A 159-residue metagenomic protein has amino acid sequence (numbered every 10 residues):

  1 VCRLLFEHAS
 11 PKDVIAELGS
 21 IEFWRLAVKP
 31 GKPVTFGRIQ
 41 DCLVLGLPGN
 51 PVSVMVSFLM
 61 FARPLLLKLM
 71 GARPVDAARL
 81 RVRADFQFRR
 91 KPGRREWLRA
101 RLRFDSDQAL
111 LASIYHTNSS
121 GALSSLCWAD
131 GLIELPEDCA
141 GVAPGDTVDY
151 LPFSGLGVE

Functional and structural regions predicted by a protein language model:
V1-V14, P48: Glycine-rich beta-strand-to-loop/alpha-helix junction loops that act as flexible
V14-E159: Flexible glycine/proline-rich
